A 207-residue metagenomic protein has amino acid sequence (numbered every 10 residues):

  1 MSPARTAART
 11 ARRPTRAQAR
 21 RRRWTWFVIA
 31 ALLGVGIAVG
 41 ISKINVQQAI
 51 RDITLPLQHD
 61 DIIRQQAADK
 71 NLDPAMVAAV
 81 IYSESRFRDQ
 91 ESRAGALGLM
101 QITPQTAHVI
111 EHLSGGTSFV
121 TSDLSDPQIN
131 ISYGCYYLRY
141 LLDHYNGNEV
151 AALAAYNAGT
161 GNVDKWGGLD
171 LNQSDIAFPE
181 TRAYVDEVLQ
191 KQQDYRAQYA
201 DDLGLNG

Functional and structural regions predicted by a protein language model:
M1-R22: N-terminal Lys/Arg-rich, disordered targeting/topogenic segments
R12-T15, G36, Q192, N206: Low-complexity, intrinsically disordered/propeptide-like segments
R23-T25, K165: Residues in intrinsically disordered, low-complexity segments of regulatory proteins
T25-K43: Hydrophobic membrane-insertion alpha-helices, especially the h-region of bacterial N-terminal signal peptides
S42-G207: Catalytic glycan-binding domains that act on GlcNAc-containing polysaccharides
